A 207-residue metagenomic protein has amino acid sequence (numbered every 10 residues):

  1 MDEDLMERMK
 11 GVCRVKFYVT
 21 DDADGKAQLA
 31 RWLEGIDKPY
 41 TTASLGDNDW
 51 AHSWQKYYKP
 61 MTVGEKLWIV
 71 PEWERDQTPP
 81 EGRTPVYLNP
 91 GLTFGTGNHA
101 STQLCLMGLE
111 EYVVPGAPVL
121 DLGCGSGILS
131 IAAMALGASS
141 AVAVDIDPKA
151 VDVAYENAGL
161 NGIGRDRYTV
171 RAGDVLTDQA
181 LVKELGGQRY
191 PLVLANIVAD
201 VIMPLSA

Functional and structural regions predicted by a protein language model:
M1-P79: N-terminal auxiliary segments of SAM/dcSAM-dependent transferases
P60-V86, P90-A100, L106: Proteins enriched for Cys/Gly/acidic motifs involved in redox and nucleic-acid/cofactor modification
R75-D76, L176-L181: Short loop/turn elements that flank and shape the SAM/SAH-binding pocket of Class I
L92, T96-V175, R189: Conserved SAM/SAH cofactor-binding pocket of Class I
A180-L192: A short acidic, Gly/Pro-enriched loop at the edge of an enzyme's catalytic core that lines a small-molecule cofactor
I197: Glycine-rich, N-terminal phosphate-binding loop of Rossmann-like dinucleotide-binding domains
D200-A207: A short, conserved alpha-helix within the catalytic core of class I
